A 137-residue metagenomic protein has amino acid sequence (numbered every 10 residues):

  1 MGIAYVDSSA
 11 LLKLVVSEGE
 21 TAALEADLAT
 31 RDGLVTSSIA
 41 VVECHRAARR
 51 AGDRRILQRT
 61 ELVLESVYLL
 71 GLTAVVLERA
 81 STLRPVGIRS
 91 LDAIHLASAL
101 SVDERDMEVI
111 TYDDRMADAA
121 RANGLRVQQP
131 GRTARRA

Functional and structural regions predicted by a protein language model:
M1-G2, R31-L34, E65-Y68, D103-E108: Short active-site oxyanion
M1-T36, R49-R59, G124-L125, G131 (+1 more regions): Short, well-structured N-terminal submotif of metal-dependent ribonuclease cores
S8, S38-I39, Y112-D113: Fold-independent oxyanion-binding glycine-rich loops and adjacent beta-strand/coil segments at enzyme active sites
L11, C44-A48, S98-A99: Buried hydrophobic packing segments
L11-L12, V41, M116-A117: A generic structural signal for short hydrophobic patches within well-formed alpha-helices
T21, S38-T82: Active-site-proximal, substrate-binding regions of enzyme catalytic domains and RNA-binding/basic surfaces
Y68-D118, N123-L125: Active-site neighborhoods of divalent-metal-dependent phosphate/nucleic-acid chemistry enzymes
